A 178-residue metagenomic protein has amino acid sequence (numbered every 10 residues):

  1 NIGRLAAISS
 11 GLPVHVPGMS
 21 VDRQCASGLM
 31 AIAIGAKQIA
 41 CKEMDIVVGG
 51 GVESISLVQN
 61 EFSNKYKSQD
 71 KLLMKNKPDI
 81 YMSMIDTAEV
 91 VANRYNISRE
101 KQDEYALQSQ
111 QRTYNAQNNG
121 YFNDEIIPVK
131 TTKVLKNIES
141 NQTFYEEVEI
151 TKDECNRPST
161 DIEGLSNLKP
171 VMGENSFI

Functional and structural regions predicted by a protein language model:
N1, L57-S63, S140-Q142: Short acidic, glycine/serine/threonine-rich loops at helix termini
N1-D45, D79-D86, P158-I178: Conserved catalytic cysteine-centered active-site region of acyl-thioester-dependent Claisen-condensing enzymes
L5, R23-V52, A92-F122: Active-site-proximal alpha-helical scaffold in enzymes
M19, G51, Q59, E104 (+1 more regions): Proline- and acidic/polar-enriched loop/turn elements at helix boundaries
S20-V21, L72-M74, S98: A short, structure-level motif marking secondary-structure boundaries and short turns
D22, D45, D70, D86-E89 (+3 more regions): Acidic side chains
A36, C41, D45-R94: Flexible glycine-/small-residue-enriched beta->alpha junction loops that bind anionic phosphate/pyrophosphate groups
K101-I178: N-terminal extracellular/periplasmic Venus flytrap/periplasmic-binding protein-like
